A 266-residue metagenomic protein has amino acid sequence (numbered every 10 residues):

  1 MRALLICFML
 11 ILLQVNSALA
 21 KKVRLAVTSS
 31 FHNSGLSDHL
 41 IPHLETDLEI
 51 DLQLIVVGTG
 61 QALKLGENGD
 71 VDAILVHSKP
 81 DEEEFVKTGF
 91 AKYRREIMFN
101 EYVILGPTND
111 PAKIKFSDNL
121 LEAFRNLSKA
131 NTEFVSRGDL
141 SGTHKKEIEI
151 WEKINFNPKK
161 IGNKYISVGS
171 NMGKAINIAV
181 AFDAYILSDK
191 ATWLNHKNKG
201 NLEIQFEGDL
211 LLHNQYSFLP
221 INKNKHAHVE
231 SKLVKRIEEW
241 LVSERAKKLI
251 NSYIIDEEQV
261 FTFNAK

Functional and structural regions predicted by a protein language model:
L4-L13: Sec-dependent N-terminal signal peptides
V15-A20: Sec/Tat signal peptide C-region and signal peptidase I cleavage site
K21-L48, G60, K64-L65, D70 (+4 more regions): Exported/periplasmic ABC-transporter solute-binding proteins
L52: Hydrophobic anchor at the start of a short beta-strand that flanks the dinucleotide cofactor-binding loop
A73-F99: Acidic, polar ligand-binding/catalytic clefts
I104: Serine endopeptidase catalytic core focused on the charge-relay Asp
